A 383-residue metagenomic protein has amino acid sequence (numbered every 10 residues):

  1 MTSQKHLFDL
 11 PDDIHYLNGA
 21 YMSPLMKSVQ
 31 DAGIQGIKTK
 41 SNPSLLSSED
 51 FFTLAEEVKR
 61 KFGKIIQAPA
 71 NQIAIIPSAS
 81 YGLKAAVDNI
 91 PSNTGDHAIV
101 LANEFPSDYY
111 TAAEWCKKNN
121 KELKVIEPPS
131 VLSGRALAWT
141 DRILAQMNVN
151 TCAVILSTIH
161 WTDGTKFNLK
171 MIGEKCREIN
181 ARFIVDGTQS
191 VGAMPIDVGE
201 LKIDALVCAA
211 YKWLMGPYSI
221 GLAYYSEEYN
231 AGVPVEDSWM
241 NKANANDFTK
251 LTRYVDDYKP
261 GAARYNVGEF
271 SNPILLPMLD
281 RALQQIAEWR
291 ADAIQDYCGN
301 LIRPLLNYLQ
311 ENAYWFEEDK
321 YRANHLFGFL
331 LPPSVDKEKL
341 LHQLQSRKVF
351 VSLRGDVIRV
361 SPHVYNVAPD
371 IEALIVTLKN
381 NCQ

Functional and structural regions predicted by a protein language model:
M1-Q383: Pyridoxal 5′-phosphate
